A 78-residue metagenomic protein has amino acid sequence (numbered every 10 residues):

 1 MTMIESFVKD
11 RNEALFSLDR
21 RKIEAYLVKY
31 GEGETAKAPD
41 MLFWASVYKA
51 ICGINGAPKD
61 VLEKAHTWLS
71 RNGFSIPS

Functional and structural regions predicted by a protein language model:
T2-L42, S46-K49: N-terminal acidic leader/helix
W68-L69: Repeat-associated, polar segments at repeat-unit boundaries in modular proteins
